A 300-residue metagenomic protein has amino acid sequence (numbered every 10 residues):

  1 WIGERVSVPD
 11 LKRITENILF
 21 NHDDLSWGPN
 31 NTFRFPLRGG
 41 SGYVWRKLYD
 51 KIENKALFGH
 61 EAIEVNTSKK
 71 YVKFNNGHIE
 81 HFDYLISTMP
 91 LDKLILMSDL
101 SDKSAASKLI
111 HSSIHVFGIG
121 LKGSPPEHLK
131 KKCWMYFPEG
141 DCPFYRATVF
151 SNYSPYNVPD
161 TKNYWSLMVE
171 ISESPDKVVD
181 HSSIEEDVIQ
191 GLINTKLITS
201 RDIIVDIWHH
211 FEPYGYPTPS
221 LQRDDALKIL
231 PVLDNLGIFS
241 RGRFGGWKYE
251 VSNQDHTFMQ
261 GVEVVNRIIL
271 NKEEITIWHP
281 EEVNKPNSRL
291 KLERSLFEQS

Functional and structural regions predicted by a protein language model:
W1-K70, H81, T88: Active-site/ligand-binding neighborhood in enzyme catalytic cores
G39-R46, E186, M259-V262: A structural signal for well-ordered alpha-helical segments within the folded catalytic domains of diverse enzymes
L57-S68, S200, I204-V205, W278-N284: The conserved 3'-phosphoadenosine-5'-phosphosulfate
F58, S240-R241: General beta-strand structural signal in soluble alpha/beta enzymes
E64-N66, K73, Y136, T148: Well-ordered beta-strand positions
N75-G77: Glycine-centered tight beta-turn/hairpin loop motif at sheet-sheet or coil-to-beta transitions
F82-Y84, D92-F239, G246-E250, Q254-M259 (+3 more regions): C-terminal segments that line or cap access tunnels to active or ligand-binding sites in enzymes and enzyme-associated
F211, I268-S300: Active-site-proximal substrate-binding core of FAD-dependent oxidoreductases
